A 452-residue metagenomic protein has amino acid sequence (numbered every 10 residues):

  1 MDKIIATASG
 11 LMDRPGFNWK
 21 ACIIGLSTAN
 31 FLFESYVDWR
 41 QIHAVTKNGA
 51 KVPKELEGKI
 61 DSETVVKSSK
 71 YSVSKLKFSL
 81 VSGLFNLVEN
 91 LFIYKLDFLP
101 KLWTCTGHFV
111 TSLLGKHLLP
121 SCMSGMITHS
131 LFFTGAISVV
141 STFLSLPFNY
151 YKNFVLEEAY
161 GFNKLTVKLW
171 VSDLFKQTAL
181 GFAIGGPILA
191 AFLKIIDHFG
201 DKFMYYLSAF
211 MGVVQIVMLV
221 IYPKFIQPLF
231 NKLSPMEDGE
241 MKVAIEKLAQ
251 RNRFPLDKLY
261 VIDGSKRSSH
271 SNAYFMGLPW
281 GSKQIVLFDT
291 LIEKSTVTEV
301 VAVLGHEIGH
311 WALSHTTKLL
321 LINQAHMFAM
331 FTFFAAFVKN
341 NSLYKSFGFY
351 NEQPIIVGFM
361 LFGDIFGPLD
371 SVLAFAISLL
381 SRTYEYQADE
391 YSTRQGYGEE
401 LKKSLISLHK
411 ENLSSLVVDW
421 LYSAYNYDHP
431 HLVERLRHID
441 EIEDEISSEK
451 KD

Functional and structural regions predicted by a protein language model:
D2-Q353, G367-D452: Polar-ligand-bearing catalytic/cofactor-coordination segments of membrane-embedded or membrane-tethered inner-membrane
